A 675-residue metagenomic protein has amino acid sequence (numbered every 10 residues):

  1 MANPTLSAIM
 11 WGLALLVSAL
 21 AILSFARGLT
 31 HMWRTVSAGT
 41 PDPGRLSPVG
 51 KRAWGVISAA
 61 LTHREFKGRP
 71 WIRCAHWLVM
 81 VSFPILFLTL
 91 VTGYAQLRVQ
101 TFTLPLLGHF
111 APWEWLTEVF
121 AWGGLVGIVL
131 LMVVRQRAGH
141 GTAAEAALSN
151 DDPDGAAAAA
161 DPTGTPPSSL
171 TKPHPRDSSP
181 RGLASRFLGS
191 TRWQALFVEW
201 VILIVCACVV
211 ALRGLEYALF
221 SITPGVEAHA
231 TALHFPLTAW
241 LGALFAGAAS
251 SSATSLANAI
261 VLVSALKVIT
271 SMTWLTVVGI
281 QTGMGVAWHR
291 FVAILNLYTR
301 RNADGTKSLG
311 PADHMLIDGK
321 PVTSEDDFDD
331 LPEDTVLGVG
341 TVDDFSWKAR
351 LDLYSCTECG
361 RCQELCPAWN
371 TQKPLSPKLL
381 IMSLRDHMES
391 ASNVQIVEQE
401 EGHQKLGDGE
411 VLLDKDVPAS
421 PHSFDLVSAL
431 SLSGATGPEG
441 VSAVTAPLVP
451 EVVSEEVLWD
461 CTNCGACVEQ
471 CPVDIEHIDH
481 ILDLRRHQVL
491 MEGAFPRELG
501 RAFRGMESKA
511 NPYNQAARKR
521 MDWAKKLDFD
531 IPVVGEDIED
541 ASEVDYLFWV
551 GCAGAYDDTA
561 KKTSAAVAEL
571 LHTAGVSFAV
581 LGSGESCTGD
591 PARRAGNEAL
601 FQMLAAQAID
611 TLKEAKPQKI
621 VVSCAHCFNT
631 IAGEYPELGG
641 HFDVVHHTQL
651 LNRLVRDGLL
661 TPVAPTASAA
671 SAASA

Functional and structural regions predicted by a protein language model:
M1-E333, G338-V339, K378, M382 (+1 more regions): Membrane-embedded alpha-helical bundles of multi-pass integral membrane proteins
A2-L130, R137, D344-L353, L375-L379 (+2 more regions): Iron-sulfur-cluster electron-transfer modules
L148-S179, Q404-L406, V411-L413, P418 (+2 more regions): Intrinsically disordered, low-complexity terminal tails and inter-domain linkers enriched for S/T/G/P/D/E
A248-L256, H289-K348, K373, L379-G434 (+1 more regions): Redox cofactor-anchoring modules in respiratory/redox and cofactor-processing assemblies
L266-S271, Y354-E358, W459-D460: Helix-boundary capping/turn motifs
C356-C362, C366, C467, C471: The canonical Cys-X-X-Cys-His
G360, A368-N370, L384, I475 (+1 more regions): Active-site proximal loops enriched in glycine and acidic residues that flank catalytic Cys/His/Asp and coordinate
P367-A368, F548: Helix-loop junctions at the membrane interface of multi-pass solute transporters
